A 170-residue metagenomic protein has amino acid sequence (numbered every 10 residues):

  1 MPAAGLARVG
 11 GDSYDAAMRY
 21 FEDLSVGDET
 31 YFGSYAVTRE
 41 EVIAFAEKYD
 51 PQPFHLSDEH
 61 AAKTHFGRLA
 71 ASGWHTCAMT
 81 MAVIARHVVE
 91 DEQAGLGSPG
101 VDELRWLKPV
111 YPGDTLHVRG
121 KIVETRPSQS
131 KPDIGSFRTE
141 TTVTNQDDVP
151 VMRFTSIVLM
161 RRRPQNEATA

Functional and structural regions predicted by a protein language model:
G5-A17: Short, Lys/Arg-enriched N-terminal segments with co-localized hydrophobic residues within the first ~10-30 amino acids
Y14-G100, R163-A170: Hot-dog-fold acyl-thioester-processing enzymes
A16-V26, P109-A170: HotDog/MaoC-like acyl-thioester-processing domains
S72-M79, L107-L116: Short, charged low-complexity intrinsically disordered segments located at boundaries of structured domains
